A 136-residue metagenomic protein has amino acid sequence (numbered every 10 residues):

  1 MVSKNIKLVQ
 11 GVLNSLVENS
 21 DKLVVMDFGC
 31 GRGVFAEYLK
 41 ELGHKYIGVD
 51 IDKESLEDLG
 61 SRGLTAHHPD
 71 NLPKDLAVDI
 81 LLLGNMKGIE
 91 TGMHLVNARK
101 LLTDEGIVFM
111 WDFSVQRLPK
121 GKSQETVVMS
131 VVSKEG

Functional and structural regions predicted by a protein language model:
V2-D21: Conserved alpha-helix/loop element of class I SAM-dependent methyltransferases that forms part of the SAM/SAH-binding
K22, A77-V78: Local beta-strand N-terminus motif with an aromatic residue
K22-G31: Conserved class I S-adenosyl-L-methionine
G33-N71: Class I SAM-dependent methyltransferase SAM/SAH-binding core
D79-G92: A short SAM/SAH-binding and catalytic strip from SAM-dependent methyltransferases
G92-D104: A short glycine-rich, Lys/Arg-flanked "PGG" loop and its adjoining helix->strand segment in the class I
E105-F113: Conserved beta-strand signature within the Rossmann-like core of class I S-adenosyl-L-methionine
E125-G136: Core SAM-dependent methyltransferase catalytic element
